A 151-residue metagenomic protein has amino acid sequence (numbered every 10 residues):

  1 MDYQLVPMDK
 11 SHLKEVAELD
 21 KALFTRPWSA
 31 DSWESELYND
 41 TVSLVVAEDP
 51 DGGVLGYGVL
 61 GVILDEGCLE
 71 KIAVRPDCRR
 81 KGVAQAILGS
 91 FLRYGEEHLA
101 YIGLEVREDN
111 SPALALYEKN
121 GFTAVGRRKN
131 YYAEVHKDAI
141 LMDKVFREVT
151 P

Functional and structural regions predicted by a protein language model:
P7-D77, L88-G95, V145-V149: Acetyl-CoA-dependent GNAT
V42, K137-L141: Short hydrophobic/aromatic beta-strand or adjacent loop that forms the aromatic wall/cage of a ligand/substrate-binding
R75, R79, R107-D109, E134: Residue-level recognition of the GNAT/N-acetyltransferase active site
A84, L88, D109-A113, N130-V135: Short glycine/proline-centered loop/turn elements that form peptide/ligand docking sites
G95-E105: Conserved GNAT acetyl-CoA-binding A-motif
G103-E105, T123-D138: Conserved catalytic-core motifs of GNAT/GCN5-like acyltransferases
Y117-E118, F122, M142: Conserved active-site tyrosine of GNAT-family acetyltransferases
